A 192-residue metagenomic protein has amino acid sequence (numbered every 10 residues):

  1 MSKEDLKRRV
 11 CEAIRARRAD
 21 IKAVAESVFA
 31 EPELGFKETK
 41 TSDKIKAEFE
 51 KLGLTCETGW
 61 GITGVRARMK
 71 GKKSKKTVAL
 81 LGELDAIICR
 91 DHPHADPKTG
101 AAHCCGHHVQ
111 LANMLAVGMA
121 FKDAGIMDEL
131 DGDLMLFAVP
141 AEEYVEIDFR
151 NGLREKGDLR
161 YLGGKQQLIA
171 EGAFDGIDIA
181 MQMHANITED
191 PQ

Functional and structural regions predicted by a protein language model:
K3-C104, H108-M135, P140-A141: Acidic/His- and Gly-rich active-site-bordering loop/insert found across diverse amide/peptide-bond hydrolases
H92-A102, H108, D128-Q192: Histidine/acidic-residue-rich, glycine-tolerant segments that coordinate divalent metal ions
